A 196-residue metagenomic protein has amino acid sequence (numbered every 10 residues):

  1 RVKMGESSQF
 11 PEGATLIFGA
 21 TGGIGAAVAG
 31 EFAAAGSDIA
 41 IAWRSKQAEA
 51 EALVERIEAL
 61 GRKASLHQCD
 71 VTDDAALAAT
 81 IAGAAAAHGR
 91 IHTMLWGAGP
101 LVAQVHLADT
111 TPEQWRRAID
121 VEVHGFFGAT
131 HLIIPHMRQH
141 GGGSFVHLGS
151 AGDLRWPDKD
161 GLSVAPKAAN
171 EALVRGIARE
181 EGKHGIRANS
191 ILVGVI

Functional and structural regions predicted by a protein language model:
G13, R62-K63, R90-I91, M137-A151 (+1 more regions): Active-site loop of short-chain dehydrogenase/reductase
F18, I91-G99, E122, H147 (+1 more regions): Rossmann-fold scaffold of SDR-type NAD(P)-dependent oxidoreductases
T21-G22: Conserved glycine-rich cofactor-binding loop
S37-E51: Conserved glycine-rich Rossmann-like NAD(P)H-binding loop of the short-chain dehydrogenase/reductase
G99-R116, D158-L162: Conserved mid-core segment of classical short-chain dehydrogenase/reductases
P100-L101, V146-A169, V174-K183, V195-I196: Catalytic loop of short-chain dehydrogenase/reductase
T111-F127, G142, V146, S163 (+1 more regions): Catalytic Tyr-X3-Lys loop
T130-H131, R175: A short, exposed helix-loop element centered on a Lys and neighboring polar residues
